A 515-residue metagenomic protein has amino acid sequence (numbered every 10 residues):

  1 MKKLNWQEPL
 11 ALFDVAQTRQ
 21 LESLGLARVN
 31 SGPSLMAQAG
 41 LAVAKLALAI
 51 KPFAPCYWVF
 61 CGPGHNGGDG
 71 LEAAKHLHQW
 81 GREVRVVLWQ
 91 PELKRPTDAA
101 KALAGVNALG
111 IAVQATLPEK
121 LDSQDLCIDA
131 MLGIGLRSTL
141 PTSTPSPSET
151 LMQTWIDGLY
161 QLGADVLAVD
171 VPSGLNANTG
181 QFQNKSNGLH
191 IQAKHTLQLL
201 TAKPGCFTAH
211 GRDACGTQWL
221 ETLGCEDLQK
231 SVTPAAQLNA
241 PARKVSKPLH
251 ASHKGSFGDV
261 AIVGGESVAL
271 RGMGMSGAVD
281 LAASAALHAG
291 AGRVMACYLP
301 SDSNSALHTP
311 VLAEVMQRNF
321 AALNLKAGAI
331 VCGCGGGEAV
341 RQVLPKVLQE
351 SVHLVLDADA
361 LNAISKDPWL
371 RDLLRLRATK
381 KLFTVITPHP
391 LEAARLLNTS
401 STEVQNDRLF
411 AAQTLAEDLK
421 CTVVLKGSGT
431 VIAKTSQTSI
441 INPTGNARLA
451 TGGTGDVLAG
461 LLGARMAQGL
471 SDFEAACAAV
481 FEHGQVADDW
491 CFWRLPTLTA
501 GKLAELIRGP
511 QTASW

Functional and structural regions predicted by a protein language model:
M1-Q90, R95-P96, A100, A193-H195 (+3 more regions): Small-residue (G/A/S/T)-rich helix-start motifs and N-terminal tracts that mark the onset
E72-Y160, S305-L323: N-terminal small/polar loop signature for handling phosphorylated ligands or for N-terminal nucleophile
D125-L126, M131-T233: Internal gly/pro-rich beta-alpha loop/helix module that stabilizes soluble enzyme cofactors or their anionic handles
